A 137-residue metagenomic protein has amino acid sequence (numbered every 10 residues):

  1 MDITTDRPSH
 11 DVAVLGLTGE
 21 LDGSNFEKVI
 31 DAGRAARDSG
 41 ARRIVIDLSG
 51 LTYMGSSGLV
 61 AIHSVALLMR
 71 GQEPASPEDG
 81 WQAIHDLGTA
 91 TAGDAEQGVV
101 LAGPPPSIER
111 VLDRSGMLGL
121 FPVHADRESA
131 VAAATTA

Functional and structural regions predicted by a protein language model:
M1-G16, L21: Short beta-strand/loop segment at the start of cytosolic alpha/beta domains
M1-R7, S129, A134-A137: Non-catalytic signal-transmission and effector/linker regions of two-component phosphorelay proteins
G23-F121: Amphipathic alpha-helical interaction surfaces in cytosolic regulatory modules
F26, R127-E128: Residues at or immediately preceding the N-termini of alpha-helices
F121-R127: Short acidic-hydrophobic, aromatic-tinged amphipathic segments that line or gate anion-handling sites
